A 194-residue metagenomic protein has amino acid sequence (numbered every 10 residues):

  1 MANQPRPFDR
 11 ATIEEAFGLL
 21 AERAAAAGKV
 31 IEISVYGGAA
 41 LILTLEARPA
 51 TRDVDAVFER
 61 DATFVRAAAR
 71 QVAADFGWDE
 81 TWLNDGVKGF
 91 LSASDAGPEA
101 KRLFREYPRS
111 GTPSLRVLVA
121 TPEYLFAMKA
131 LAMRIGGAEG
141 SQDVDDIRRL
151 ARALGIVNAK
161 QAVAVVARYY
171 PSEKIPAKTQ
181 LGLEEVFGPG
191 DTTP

Functional and structural regions predicted by a protein language model:
M1-P194: Compositionally biased terminal segments of proteins
